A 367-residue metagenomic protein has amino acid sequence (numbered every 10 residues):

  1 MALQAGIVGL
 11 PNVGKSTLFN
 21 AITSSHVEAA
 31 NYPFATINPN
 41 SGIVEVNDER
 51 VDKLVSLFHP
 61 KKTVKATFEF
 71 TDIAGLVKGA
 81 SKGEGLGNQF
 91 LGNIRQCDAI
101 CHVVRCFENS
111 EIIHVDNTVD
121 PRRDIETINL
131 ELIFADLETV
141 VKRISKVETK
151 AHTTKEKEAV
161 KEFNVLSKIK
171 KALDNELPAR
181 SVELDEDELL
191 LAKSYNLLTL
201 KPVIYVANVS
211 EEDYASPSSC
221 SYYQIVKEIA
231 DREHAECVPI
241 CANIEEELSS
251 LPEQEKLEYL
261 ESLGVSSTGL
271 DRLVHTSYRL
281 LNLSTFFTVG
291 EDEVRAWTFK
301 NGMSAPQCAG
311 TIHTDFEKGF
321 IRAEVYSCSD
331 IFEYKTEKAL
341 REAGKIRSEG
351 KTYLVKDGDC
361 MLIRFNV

Functional and structural regions predicted by a protein language model:
M1-E111, V147: Conserved G1/Walker A P-loop phosphate-binding module
A2-V8, V13, F19, K146-L354 (+2 more regions): C-terminal-of-GTPase-core extension/linker across diverse P-loop GTPases
G6, F34, P39-G42, E49-V51 (+14 more regions): Short capping/connector residues at structural and topological boundaries
S16, P33, E69, I73 (+6 more regions): Generic signal for short, ordered secondary-structure residues within or immediately flanking folded domains
S25-P33, N40-G42, R50-K53, K82 (+11 more regions): Glycine-rich, flexible loop/turn motifs
F34, D48-V51, V64-F70, E84-C97 (+8 more regions): Amphipathic alpha-helical transducer elements in NTP-driven molecular machines
G42-N47, A74-E84, R95-A159, A172-D185 (+1 more regions): Conserved Switch II/interswitch segment of TRAFAC-class P-loop GTPases
